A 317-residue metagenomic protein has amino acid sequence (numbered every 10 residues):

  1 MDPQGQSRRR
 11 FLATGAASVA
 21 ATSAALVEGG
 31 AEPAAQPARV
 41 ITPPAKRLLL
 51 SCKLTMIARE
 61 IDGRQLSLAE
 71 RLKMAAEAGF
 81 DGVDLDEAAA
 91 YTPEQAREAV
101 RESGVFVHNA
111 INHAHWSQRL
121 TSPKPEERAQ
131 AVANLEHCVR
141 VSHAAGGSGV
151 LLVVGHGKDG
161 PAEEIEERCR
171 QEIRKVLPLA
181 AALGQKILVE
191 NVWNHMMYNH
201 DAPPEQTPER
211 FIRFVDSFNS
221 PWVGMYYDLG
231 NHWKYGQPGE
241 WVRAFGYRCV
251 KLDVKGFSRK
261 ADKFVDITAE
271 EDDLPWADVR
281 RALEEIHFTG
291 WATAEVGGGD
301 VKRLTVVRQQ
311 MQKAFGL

Functional and structural regions predicted by a protein language model:
D2-G79, G146-S148, N199, P208-L317: Histidine-acidic metal/acid-base catalytic patches
R10, G15-S23, T42, E102 (+4 more regions): Active-site acidic/histidine proton-transfer and metal-coordination neighborhood in alpha/beta enzyme cores
M56-A58, E87-A89, H113-W116, V154-K158 (+4 more regions): Active-site-proximal loop/turn and secondary-structure-junction residues that shape catalytic pockets, frequently
I61, L85-D86, R128, E166 (+2 more regions): A generic secondary-structure micro-motif detector that highlights 1-2 residue hydrophobic/ambivalent hotspots embedded
L72-K73, E98, R140, P178 (+1 more regions): Alpha-helical segments flanking ligand/cofactor-binding loops in enzyme cores
D84-E102, G160: Glycine-rich, proline-tolerant flexible connector loops at the mouths of alpha/beta enzymes
E94-E98, H115, L120-S122, A162-E164 (+3 more regions): Short secondary-structure transition/capping segments
